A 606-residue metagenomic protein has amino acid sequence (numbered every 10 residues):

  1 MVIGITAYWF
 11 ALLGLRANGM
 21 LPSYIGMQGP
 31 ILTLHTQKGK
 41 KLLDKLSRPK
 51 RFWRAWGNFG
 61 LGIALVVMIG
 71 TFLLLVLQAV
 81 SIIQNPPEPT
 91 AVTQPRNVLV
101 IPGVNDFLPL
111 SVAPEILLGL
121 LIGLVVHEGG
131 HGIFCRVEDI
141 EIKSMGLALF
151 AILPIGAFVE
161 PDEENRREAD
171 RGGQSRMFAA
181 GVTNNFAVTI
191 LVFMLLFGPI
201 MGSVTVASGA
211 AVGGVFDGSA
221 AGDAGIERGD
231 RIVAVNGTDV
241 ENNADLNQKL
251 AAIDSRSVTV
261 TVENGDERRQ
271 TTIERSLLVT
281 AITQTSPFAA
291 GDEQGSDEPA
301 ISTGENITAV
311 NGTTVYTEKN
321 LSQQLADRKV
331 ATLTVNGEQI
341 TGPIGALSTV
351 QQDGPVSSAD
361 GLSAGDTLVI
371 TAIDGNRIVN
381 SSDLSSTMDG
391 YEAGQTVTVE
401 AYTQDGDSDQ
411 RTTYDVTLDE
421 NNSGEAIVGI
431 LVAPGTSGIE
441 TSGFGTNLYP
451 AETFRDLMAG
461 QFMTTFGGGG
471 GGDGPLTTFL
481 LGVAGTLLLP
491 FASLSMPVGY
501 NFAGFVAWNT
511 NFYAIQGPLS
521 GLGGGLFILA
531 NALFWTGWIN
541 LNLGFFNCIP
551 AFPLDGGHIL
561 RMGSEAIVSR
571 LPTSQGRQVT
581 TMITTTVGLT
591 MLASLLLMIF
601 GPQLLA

Functional and structural regions predicted by a protein language model:
M1-A606: Hydrophobic transmembrane alpha-helices and their immediate loop junctions in multi-pass integral membrane proteins
